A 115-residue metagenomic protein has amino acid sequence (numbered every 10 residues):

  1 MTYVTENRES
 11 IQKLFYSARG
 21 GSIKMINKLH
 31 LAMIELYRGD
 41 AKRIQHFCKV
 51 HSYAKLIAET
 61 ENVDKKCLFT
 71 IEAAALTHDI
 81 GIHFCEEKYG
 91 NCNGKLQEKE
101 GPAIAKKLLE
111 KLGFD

Functional and structural regions predicted by a protein language model:
V4-E9, A18: Acidic, Ala/Val/Gly-enriched low-complexity intrinsically disordered segments
Q12-K24: Short, Lys/Arg-enriched N-terminal segments with co-localized hydrophobic residues within the first ~10-30 amino acids
S22, G39, N93-Q97: Residue-level preference for long, well-ordered alpha-helices that form the structural scaffold of enzyme catalytic
I26, H30, H51, K55 (+1 more regions): An amphipathic alpha-helix signature
I26-K49, G81-N91: Active-site flanking loop/helix segments enriched in acidic
D40-I71, A105-L112: Alpha-helical phosphate/pyrophosphate-handling elements in metalloenzyme active cores
F69-D115: Divalent metal-dependent catalytic cores for phosphoryl transfer on phosphate-bearing substrates
